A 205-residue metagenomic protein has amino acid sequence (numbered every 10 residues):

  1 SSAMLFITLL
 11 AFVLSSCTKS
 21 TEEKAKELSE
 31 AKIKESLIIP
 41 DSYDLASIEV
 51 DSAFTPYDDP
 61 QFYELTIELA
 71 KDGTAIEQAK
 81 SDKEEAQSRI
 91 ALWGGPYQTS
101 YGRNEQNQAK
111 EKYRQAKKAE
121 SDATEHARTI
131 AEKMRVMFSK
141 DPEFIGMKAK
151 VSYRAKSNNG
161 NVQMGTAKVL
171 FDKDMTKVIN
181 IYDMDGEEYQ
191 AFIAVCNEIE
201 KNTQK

Functional and structural regions predicted by a protein language model:
S1-E23: Bacterial Sec-dependent N-terminal signal peptides
C17-K205: Cystatin/cathelin-like cysteine-protease inhibitor module
